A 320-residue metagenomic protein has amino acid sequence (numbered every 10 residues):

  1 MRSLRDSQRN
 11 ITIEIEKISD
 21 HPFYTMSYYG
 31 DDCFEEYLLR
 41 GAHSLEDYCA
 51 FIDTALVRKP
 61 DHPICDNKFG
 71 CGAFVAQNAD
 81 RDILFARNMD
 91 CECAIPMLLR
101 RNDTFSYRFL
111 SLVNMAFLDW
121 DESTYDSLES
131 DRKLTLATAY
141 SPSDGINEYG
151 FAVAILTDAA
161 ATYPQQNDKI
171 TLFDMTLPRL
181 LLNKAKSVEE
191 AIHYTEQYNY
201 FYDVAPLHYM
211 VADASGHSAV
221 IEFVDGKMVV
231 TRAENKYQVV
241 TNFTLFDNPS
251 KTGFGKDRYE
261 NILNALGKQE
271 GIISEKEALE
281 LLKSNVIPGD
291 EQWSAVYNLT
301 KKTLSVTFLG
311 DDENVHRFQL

Functional and structural regions predicted by a protein language model:
M1-K184, I272-L320: N-terminal mature-domain region immediately after signal-peptide cleavage in secreted/organellar precursors
V153-A154, A160-K283, P288-E291: A surface/extracellular/periplasmic glyco- and lipid-processing/surface-interacting theme
